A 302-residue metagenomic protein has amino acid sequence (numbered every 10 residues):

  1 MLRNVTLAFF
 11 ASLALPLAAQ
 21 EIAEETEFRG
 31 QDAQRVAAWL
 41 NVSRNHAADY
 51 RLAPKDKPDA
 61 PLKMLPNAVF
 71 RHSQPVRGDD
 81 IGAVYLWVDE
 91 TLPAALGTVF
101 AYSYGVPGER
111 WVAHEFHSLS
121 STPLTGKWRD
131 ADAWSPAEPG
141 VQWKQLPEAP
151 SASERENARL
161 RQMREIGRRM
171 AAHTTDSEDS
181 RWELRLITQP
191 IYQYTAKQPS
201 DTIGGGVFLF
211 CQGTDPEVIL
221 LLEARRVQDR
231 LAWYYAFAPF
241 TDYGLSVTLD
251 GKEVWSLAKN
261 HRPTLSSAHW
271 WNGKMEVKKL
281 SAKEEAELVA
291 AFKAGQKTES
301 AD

Functional and structural regions predicted by a protein language model:
M1, D302: The two-metal-ion catalytic cores of nucleic-acid processing enzymes
L2, A37-N41, F208: Compositionally biased, low-complexity segments enriched in small residues
N4-P16: Bacterial N-terminal signal peptides
E21-P61, S73, A95-Q198, P216-A301: Polybasic, proline/glycine-rich intrinsically disordered low-complexity segments
P66-A68, Q189-P190: Generic short beta-strand segments
A68-V88, A95-A101: Post-signal peptide N-terminal segment of secreted/secretory-pathway proteins
R77, P199-D201, G213-D215: His-enriched metal-coordination microenvironments in redox/metal-binding proteins
G82-E90, I203-T214: Extracellular/lumenal glycan-associated surfaces
